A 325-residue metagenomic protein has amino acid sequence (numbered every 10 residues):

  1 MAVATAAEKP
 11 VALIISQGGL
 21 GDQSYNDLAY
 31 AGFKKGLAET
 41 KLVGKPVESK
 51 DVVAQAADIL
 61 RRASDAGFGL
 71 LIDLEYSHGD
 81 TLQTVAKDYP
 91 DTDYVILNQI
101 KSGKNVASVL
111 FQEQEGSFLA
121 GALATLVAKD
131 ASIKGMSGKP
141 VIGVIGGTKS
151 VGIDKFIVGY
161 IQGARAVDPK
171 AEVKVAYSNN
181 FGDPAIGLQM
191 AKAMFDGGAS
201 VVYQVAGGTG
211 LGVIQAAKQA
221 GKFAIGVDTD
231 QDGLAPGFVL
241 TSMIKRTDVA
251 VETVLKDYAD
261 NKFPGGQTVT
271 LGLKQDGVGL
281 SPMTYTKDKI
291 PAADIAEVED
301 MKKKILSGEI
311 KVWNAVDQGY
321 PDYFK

Functional and structural regions predicted by a protein language model:
A4-K325: A residue-level marker of the well-folded mature domains of exported/periplasmic proteins
